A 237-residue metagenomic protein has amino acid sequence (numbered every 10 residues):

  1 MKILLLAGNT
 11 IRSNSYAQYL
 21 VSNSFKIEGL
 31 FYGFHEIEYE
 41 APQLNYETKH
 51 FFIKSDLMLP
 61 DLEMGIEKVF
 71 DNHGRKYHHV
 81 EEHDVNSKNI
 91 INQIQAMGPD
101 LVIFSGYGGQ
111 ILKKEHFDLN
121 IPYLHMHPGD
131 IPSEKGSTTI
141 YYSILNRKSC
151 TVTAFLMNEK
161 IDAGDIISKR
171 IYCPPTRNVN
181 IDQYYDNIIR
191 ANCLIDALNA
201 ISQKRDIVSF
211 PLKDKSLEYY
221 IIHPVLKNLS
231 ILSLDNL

Functional and structural regions predicted by a protein language model:
M1-L237: One-carbon transfer enzymes
